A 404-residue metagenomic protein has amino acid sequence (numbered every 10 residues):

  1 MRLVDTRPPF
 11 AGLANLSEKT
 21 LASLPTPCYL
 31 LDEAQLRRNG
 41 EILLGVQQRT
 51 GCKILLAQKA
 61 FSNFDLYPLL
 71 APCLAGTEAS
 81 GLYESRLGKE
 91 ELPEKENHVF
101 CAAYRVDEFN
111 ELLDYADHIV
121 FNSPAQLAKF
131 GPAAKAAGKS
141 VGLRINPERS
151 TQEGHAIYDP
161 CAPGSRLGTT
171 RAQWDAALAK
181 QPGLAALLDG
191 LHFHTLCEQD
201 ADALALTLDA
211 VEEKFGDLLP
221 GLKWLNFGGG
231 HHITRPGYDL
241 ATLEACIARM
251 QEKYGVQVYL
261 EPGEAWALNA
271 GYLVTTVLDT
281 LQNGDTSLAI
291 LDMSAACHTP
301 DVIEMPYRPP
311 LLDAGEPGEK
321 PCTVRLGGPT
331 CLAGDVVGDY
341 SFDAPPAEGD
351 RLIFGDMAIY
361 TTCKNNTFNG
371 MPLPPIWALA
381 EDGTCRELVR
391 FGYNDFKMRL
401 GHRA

Functional and structural regions predicted by a protein language model:
D5-Y104, E108, S294, F342-G355 (+2 more regions): N-terminal capping/small domains of soluble enzymes
E18-L24, G190-H194, G228: A short small-residue
R49-W224, C246-R249: Active-site-proximal beta-alpha core segment in soluble small-molecule metabolic enzymes
R149-T151, C197, I233, W266 (+1 more regions): Feature marks short, surface-exposed loop/turn motifs that line or immediately flank catalytic pockets and channel
H194-L196, L225-T234, P262-A265: Glycine-rich beta-strand-to-loop/alpha-helix junction loops that act as flexible
A205-A210, D239-A245, T275, S341: Charged helix-capping and loop-helix junction motifs
C246, Q257-A404: Charged (often Lys/Glu-rich) extended helix/loop segments that serve as interaction or gating elements
